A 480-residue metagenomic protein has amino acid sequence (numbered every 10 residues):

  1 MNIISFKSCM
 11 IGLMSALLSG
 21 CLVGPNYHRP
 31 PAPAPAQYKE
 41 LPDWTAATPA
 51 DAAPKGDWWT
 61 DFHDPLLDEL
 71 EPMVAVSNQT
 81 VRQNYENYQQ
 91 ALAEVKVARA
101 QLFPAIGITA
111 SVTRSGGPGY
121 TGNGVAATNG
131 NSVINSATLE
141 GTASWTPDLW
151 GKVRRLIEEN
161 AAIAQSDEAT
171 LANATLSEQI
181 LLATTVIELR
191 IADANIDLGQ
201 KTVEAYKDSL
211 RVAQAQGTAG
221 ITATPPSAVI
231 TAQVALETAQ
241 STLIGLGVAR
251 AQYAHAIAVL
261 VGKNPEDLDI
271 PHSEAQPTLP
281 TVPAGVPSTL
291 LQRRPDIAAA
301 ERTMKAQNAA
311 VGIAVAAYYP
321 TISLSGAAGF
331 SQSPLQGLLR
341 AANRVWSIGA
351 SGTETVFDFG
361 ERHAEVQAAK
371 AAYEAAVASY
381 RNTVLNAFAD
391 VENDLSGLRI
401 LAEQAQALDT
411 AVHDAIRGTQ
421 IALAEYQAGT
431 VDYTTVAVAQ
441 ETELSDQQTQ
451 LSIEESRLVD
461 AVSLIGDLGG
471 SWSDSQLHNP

Functional and structural regions predicted by a protein language model:
N2-V76, N123, A161, G247-Q292 (+3 more regions): Terminal intrinsically disordered/low-complexity segments used for targeting and assembly
V23-N26, D57, H63-M73, R82-Y85 (+6 more regions): Small/polar-residue-enriched beta-strand and adjacent coil segments characteristic of outer-membrane beta-barrel
V81-N84, A91, N160, D167 (+14 more regions): Amphipathic alpha-helical coiled-coil segments
A93, A100, S111, A169 (+18 more regions): Regular, well-ordered alpha-helical segments
V153, A169-V286, G397, L401 (+3 more regions): Periplasmic alpha-helical coiled-coil/stalk elements that build and connect Gram-negative outer-membrane
P225, A387, V391-D394, G429-Y433: Alpha-helical heptad-repeat coiled-coil segments that mediate oligomerization/polymerization in large
H272, H413-V438, V462-N479: A glycine-biased, small/acidic residue-tolerant capping/turn segment at secondary-structure junctions
T430-S452: Short terminal targeting/anchoring segments
